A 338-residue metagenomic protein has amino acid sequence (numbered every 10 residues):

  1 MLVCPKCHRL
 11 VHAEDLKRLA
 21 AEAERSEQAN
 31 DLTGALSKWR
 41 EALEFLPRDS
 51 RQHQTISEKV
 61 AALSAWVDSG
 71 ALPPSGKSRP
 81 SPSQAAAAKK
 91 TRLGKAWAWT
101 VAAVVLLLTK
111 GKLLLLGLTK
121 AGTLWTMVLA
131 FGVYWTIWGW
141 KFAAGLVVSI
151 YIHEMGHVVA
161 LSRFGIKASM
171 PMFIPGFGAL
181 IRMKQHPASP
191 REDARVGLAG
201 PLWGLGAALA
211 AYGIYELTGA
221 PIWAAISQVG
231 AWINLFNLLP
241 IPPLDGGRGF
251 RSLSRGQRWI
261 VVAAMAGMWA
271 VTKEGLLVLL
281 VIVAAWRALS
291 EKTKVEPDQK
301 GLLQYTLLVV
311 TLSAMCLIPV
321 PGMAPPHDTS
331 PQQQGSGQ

Functional and structural regions predicted by a protein language model:
C4, W39-R40, L46: Inward-facing hydrophobic residues that define packing positions of alpha-helical scaffold repeats
P5-V11: Cys/His-coordinated zinc-binding microdomains
A23-E24, A61: Conserved small-residue packing positions in alpha-helical repeats and bundles
A61-Q338: Hydrophobic transmembrane alpha-helices and their immediate loop junctions in multi-pass integral membrane proteins
